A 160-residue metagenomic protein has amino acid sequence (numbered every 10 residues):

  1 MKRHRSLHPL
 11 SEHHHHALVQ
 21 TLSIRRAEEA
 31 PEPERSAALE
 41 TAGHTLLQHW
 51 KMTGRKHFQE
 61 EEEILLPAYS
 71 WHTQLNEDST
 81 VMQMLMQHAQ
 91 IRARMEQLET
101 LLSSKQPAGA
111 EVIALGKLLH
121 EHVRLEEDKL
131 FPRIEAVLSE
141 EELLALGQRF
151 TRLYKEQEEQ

Functional and structural regions predicted by a protein language model:
M1-Q160: Small-residue-biased structural context
